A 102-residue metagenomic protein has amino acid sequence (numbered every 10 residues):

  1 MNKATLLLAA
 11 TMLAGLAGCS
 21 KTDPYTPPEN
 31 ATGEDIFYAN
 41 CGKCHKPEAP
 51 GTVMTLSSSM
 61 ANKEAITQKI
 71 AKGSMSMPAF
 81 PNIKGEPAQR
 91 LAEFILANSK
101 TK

Functional and structural regions predicted by a protein language model:
M1-L7: Bacterial N-terminal signal peptides that target proteins for export
L8-L13: Hydrophobic helical h-region of N-terminal Sec-dependent signal peptides in bacterial secretory/periplasmic proteins
G15-G18: C-terminal motif of bacterial Sec signal peptides marking the signal peptidase cleavage site
S20-T26: Bacterial lipoprotein signal-peptidase II cleavage site
P27-E34, Y38, K43-S76: Gly/Gly-Pro-rich "capping" loops immediately C-terminal to redox-active cysteine motifs in periplasmic/lumenal
P50-S59, A71-K102: Axial heme c-ligation environment in periplasmic c-type cytochrome domains
